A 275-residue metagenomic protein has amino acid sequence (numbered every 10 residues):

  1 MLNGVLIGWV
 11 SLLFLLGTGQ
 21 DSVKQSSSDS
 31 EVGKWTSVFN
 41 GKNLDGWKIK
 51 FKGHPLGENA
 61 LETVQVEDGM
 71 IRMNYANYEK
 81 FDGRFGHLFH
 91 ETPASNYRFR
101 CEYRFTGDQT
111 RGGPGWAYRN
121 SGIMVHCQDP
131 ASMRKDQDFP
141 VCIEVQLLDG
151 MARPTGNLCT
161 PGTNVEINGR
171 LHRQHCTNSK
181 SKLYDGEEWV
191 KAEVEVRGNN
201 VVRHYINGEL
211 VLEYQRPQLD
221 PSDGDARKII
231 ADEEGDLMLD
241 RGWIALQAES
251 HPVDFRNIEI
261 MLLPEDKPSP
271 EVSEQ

Functional and structural regions predicted by a protein language model:
G4-L15: Bacterial N-terminal signal peptides
Q20-Q275: Carbohydrate-interacting regions of secretory-pathway proteins
